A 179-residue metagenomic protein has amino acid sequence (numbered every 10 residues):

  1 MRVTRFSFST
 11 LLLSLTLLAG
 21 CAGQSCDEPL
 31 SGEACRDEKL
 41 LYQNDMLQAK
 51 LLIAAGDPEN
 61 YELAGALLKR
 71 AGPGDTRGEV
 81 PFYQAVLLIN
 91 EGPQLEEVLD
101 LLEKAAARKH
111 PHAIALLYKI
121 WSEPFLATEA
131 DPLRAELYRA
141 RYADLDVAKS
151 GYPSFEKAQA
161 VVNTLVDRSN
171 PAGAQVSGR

Functional and structural regions predicted by a protein language model:
M1-L11: Bacterial N-terminal signal peptides that target proteins for export
L17-G20: C-terminal motif of bacterial Sec signal peptides marking the signal peptidase cleavage site
A22-S25: Bacterial signal peptide processing site
E38-D45, L52-G56, N60, P73-P81 (+5 more regions): Short helix-capping/linker turns of helical repeat alpha-solenoids
P58-A66, E91-L101, T128-R134: Structural signature of tandem alpha-helical TPR/SEL1-like repeats, specifically the intra-repeat loop/turn
E129-R179: Terminal, low-structured helical/coil segments at or just beyond the last alpha-helical repeat
